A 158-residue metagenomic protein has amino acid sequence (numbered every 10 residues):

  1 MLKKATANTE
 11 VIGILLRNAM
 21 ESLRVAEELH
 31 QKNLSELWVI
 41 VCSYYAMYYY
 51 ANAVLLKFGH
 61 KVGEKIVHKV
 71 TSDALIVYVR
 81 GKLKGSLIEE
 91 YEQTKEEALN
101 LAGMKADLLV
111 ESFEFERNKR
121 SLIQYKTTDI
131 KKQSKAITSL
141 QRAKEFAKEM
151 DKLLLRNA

Functional and structural regions predicted by a protein language model:
M1-A158: Terminal alpha-helical segments
